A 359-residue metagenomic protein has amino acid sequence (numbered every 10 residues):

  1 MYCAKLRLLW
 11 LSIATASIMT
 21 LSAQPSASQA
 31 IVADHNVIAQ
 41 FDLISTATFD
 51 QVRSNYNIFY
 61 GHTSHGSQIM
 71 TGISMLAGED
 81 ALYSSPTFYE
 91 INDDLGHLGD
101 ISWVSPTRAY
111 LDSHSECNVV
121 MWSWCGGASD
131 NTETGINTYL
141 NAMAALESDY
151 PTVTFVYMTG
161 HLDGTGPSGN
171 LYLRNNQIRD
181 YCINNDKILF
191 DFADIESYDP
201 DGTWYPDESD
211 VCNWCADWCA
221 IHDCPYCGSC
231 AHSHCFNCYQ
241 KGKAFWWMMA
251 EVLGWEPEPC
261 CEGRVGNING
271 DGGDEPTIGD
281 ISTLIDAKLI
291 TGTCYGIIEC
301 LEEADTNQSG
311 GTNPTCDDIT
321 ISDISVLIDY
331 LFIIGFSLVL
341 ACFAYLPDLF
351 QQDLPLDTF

Functional and structural regions predicted by a protein language model:
L9-T20: Bacterial N-terminal signal peptides
A30-V120, A244-V252: N-terminal carbohydrate-binding/catalytic regions of secreted carbohydrate-active enzymes
Q68-I69, A128-N137, G164-L173, Y198-G202: Extracytoplasmic/secreted cell-surface and envelope-processing proteins
D100-T107, T132-A144, G169-I178: Well-ordered, non-membrane alpha-helical segments in soluble/globular domains
V104-N137, D163: Oxyanion-hole/transition-state-stabilizing segment in secreted/luminal serine hydrolases and related acyltransferases
G160-P200: Substrate-gating cap/lid alpha-helix
D210-C260: Histidine-centered active-site loop/cap adjacent to the catalytic His in serine esterases/O-acetyl transfer systems
P259-F359: Cellulosome-associated attachment modules in secreted, modular CAZymes
